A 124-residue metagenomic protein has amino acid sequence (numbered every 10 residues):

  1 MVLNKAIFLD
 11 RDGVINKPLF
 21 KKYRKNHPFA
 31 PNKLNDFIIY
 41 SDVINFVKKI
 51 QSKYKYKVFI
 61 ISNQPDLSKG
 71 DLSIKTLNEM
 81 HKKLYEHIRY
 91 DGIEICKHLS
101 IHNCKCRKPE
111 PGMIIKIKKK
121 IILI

Functional and structural regions predicted by a protein language model:
M1-K57: Active-site neighborhood of HAD-like aspartate-dependent phosphohydrolases
V2-A6, R107-I124: Conserved Lys-Pro-Asp/Glu-containing loop-to-beta segment of HAD-superfamily phosphomonoesterases, centered on
D12-V14, Q64-P65, E110: Anionic group-transfer/hydrolysis microenvironments
K21-Y23, M80-L84: Short Lys/Arg-rich amphipathic alpha-helical segments
P31-I38, L72-E79, K108-P109: Alpha-helix N-cap and loop-to-helix initiation/capping positions
V43-H81, Y90-L99: Substrate-recognition element of Asp-dependent hydrolases with the DxDx(T/V) motif
